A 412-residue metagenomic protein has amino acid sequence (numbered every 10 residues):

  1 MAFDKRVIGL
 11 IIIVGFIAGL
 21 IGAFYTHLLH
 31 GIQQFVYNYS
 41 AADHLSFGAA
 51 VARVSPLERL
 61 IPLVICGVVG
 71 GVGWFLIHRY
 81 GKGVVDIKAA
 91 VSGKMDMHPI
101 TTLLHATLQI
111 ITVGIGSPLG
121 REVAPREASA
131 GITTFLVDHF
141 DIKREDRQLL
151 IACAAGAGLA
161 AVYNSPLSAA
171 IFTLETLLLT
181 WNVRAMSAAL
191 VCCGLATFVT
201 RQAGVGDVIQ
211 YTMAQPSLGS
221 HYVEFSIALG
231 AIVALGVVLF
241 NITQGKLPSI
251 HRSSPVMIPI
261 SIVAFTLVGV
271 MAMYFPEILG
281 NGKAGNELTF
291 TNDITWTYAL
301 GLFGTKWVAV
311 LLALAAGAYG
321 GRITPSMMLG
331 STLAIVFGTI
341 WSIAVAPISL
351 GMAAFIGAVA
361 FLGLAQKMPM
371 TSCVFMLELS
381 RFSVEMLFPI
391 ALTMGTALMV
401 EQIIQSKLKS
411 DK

Functional and structural regions predicted by a protein language model:
M1-K412: Alpha-helical transmembrane segments and immediately membrane-proximal extracytoplasmic
